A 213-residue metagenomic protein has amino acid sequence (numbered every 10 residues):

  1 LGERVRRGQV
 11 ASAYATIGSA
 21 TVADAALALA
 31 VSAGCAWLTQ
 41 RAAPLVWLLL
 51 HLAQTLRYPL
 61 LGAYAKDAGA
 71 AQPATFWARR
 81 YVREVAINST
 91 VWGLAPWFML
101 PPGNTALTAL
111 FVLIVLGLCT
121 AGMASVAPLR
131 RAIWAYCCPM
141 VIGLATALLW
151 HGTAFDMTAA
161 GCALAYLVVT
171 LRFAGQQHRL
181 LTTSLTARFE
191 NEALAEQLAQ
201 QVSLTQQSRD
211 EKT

Functional and structural regions predicted by a protein language model:
L1-A13: Short, Lys/Arg-rich, polar N-terminal cytosolic tail immediately upstream of the first transmembrane signal-anchor
Y14-A68, L164, V169: Hydrophobic alpha-helical transmembrane segments of multi-pass membrane proteins
S32, A36-W37, L52-T55, P59 (+4 more regions): Short hydrophobic alpha-helical membrane-anchoring segments
A65-A74, H151-T153: Short, glycine- and charge-enriched coil/turn segments that flank and shape catalytic ligand pockets
G69-V85: Juxtamembrane helix-capping/reentrant segments at transmembrane boundaries
V82-G175: Hydrophobic transmembrane alpha-helices
L171-L185: Short helix-terminus and kink motifs of transmembrane alpha helices, predominantly at the cytoplasmic interface
R179, T186-T213: Amphipathic alpha-helical coiled-coil "transmission" helices that mediate dimerization and conformational coupling
